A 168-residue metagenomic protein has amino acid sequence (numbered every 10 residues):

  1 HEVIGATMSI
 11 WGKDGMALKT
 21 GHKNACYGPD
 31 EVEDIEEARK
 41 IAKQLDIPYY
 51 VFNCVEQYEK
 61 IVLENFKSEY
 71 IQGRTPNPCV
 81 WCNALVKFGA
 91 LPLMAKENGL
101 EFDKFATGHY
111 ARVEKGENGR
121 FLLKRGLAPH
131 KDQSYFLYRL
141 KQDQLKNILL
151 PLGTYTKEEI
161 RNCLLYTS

Functional and structural regions predicted by a protein language model:
H1-R139, L149, K157-I160: ATP-dependent adenylation/nucleotidyltransferase module used to activate substrates
K141-Q144: His/Asp/Glu-rich metal-coordinating catalytic cores of metallo-dependent phosphodiesterases/hydrolases acting on
T154: Adenine nucleotide phosphate-binding catalytic loops in nucleotide-utilizing enzymes
Y166-T167: Conserved small/polar residues in nucleotide/adenosyl-binding loops
